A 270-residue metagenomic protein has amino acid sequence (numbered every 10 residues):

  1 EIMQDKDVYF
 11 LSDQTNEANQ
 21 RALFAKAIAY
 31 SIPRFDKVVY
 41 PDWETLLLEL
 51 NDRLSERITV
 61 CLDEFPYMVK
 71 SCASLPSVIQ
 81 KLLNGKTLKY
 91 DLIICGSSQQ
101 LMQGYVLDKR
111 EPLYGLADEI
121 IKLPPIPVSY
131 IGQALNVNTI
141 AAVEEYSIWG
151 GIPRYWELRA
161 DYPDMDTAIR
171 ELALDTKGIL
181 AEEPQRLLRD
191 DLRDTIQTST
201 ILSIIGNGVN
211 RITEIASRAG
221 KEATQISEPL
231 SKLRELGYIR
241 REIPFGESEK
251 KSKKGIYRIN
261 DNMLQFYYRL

Functional and structural regions predicted by a protein language model:
I2-T15, Y238: Post-Walker A helix-loop "phosphate-sensing" segment adjacent to the P-loop in P-loop NTPases
Q4-V8, A18-K37, N51, F266: Conserved NTP-binding/hydrolysis module of P-loop NTPases
D5, R57, F65, L236-G237: Alpha-helix C-caps/helix-loop-beta hinges
Q14-E17, S97-M102, I126-S129, P153 (+1 more regions): Conserved nucleotide-binding/hydrolysis micro-motifs of P-loop NTPases
L50-L75, I79, S98: Conserved P-loop NTPase "ATPase switch" module shared by AAA+ and STAND
S71, K81-R110: Sensor-1/coupling segment of RecA-like P-loop NTPase cores
M102-L202, V209: Interdomain motor-coupling "hinge/lid" segment immediately C-terminal to the ATP-binding subdomain of NTP-driven enzymes
D161, T167-L270: Accessory nucleic acid-recognition modules appended to NTPase machines
